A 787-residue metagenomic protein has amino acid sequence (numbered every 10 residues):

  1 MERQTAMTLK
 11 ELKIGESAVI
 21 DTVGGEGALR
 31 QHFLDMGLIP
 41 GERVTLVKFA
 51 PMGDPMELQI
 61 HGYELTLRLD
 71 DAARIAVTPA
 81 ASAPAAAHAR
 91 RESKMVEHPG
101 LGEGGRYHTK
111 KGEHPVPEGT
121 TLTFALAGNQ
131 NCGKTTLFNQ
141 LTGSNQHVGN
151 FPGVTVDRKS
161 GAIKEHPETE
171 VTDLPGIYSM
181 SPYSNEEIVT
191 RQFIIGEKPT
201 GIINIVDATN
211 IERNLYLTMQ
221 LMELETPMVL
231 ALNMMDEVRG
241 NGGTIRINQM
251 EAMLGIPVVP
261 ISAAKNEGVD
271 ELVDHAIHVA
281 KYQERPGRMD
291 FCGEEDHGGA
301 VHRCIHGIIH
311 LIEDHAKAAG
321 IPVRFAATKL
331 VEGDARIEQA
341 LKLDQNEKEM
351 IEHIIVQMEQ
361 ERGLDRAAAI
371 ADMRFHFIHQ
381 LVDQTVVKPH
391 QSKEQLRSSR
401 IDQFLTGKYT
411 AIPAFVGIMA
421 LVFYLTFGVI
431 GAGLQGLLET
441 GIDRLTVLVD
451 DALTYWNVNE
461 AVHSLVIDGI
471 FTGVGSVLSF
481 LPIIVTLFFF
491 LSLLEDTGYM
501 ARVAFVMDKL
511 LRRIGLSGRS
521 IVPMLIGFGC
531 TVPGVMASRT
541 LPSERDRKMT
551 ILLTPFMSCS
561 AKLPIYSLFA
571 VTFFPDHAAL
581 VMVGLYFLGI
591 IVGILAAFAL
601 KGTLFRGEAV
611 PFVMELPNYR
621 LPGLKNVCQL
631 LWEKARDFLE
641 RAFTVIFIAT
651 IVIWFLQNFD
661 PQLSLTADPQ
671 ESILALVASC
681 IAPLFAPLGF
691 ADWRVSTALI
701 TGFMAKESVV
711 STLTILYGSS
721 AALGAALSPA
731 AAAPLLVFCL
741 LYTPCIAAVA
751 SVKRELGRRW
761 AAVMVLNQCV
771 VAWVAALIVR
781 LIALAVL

Functional and structural regions predicted by a protein language model:
H98-S179, E197: Conserved G1/Walker A P-loop phosphate-binding module
H166, R191-V258, I565: Conserved C-terminal guanine-recognition region of P-loop GTPase G domains, centered on the G4
V229, R239-Q391: Alpha-helical transmembrane helix bundles of large polytopic membrane transport and channel proteins
E361, A368-D372, K388, V429-I470 (+5 more regions): Extended, low-charge hydrophobic alpha-helical regions
L405-F505: Core alpha-helical transmembrane segments of integral membrane proteins
A414-L425, L487-S492, A570-T572, L585-K601 (+3 more regions): Hydrophobic core segments of alpha-helical transmembrane domains in multi-pass membrane transport and ion-translocation
T440, R444-L448, A501-T531, R606-L630 (+1 more regions): Juxtamembrane inter-helical linkers in multi-pass membrane proteins
F556, S560-V583, A747-G757, I778-L787: Transmembrane helix-loop junctions at the membrane interface of multipass transporters and ion channels
